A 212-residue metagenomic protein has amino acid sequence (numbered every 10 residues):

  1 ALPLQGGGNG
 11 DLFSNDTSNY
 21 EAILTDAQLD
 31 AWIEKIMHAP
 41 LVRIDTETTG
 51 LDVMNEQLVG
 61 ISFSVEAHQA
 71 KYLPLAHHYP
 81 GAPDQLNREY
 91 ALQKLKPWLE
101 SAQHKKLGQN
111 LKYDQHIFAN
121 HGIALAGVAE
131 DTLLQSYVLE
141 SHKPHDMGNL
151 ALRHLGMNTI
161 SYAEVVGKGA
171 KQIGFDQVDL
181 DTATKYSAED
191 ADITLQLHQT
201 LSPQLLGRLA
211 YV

Functional and structural regions predicted by a protein language model:
A1, N9, A126, L150 (+3 more regions): Mixed-charge, glycine-rich, non-catalytic linkers/tails in nucleic-acid processing enzymes
A1-L4, G8-I61, L75-P80, D84-W98: Long, highly charged low-complexity segments
S18-I23, L51, G81-Q85, H104-G108 (+6 more regions): Hydrophobic alpha-helical scaffolding
R43, W98, Q103-L111: Acidic beta-strand-to-loop metal/phosphate-binding motif
S64, K112-A170, T200: Metal-dependent phosphoesterase core characteristic of DEDDh/y 3'-5' exonuclease domains
A67-K71: Electropositive, glycine- and tryptophan-enriched low-complexity nucleic-acid-binding patches
H78, Y113, I117, G207-A210: Conserved motor-region signature of P-loop NTPase helicases/translocases
